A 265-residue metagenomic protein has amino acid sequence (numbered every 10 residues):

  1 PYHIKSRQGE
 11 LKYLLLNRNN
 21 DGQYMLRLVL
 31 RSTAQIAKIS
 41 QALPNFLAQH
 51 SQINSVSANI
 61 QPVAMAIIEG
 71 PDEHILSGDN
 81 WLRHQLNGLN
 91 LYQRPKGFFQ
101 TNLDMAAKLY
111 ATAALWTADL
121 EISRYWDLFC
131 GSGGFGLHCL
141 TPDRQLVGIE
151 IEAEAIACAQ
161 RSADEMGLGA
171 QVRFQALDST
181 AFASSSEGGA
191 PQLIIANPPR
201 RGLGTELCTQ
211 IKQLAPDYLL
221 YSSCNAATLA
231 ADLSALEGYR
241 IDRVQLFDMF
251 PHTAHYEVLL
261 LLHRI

Functional and structural regions predicted by a protein language model:
P1-H3, R7, D21: Extended interfacial segments that mediate partner engagement and assembly in macromolecular machines
I4-K5, K12-Y13, Q245-M249: Short, solvent-exposed loop/turn elements at beta->coil junctions and helix N-caps that rim active or binding pockets
R7-E10, I75-S77: Short solvent-exposed loop/turn micro-motifs enriched in small/polar/acidic residues
Y13-L15, R83: Short, surface-exposed charged micro-motifs
L16, G22-R31, N90-R94, L193: Short, aliphatic-rich beta-strand segments
N19-D21, P62-V63: Short, internal active-site loops enriched in acidic
N20-G22, A254-H255: A short, glycine/Asx- and small/polar-enriched loop/turn that sits immediately N-terminal to a beta-strand
Q35-K38, N45-I265: Rossmann-like S-adenosyl-L-methionine
